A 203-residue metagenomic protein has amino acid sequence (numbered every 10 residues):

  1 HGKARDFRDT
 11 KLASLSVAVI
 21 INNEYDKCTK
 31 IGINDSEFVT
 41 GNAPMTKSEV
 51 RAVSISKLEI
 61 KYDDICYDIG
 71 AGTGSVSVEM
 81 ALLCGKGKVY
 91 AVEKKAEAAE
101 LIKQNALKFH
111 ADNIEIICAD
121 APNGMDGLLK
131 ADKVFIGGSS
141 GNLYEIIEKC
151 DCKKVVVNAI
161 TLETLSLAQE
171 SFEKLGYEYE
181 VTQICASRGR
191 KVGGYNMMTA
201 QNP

Functional and structural regions predicted by a protein language model:
H1-G41: A contiguous loop/helix-start segment that scaffolds small-molecule binding in enzyme catalytic cores
M45-Y62: Conserved alpha-helix/loop element of class I SAM-dependent methyltransferases that forms part of the SAM/SAH-binding
D63-G72: Conserved class I S-adenosyl-L-methionine
T73-G85: Conserved SAM-binding loop of SAM-dependent methyltransferases across substrates and taxa, primarily the Class I
G87-Y90: Short beta-strand element of Class I
V92-A131: S-adenosyl-L-methionine
E93-A98, G138-S139, I160: Short beta->alpha hinge that forms the Motif I/post-I loop of the SAM-binding pocket
Y144-Q201: C-terminal substrate-binding/active-site "lid" region of AdoMet-derived donor-dependent transferases
